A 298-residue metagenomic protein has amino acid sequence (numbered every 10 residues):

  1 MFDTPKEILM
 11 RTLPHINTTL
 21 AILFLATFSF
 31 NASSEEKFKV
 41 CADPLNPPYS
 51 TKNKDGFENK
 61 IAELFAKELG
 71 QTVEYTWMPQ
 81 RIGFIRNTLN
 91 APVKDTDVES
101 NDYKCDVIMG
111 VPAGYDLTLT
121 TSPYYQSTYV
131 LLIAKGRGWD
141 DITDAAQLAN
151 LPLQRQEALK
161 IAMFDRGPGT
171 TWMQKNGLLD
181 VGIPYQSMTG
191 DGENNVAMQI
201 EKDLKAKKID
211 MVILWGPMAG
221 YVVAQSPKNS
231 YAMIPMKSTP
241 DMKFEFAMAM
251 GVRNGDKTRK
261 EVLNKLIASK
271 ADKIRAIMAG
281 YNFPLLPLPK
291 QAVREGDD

Functional and structural regions predicted by a protein language model:
P5-L20: Bacterial N-terminal signal peptides that target proteins for export
E35-V111, Y115, G190-N194, G280: Extracytoplasmic small-molecule ligand-binding "clamshell" domains of the periplasmic binding protein/Venus flytrap
D43-N46, Q126-V130, G138, A224-I267 (+1 more regions): Periplasmic-binding protein-like
P44-P47, K54-K67, L131-N195, P217 (+1 more regions): Bilobed "Venus flytrap"/periplasmic-binding protein-like clamshell domains and structurally analogous long
Q71, N90-G110, A158-L159, I200 (+3 more regions): Alpha-to-beta junction loops
T72, E157-V181, N264-D298: Ligand-binding clefts/hinges and TM-proximal coupling segments of bilobed small-molecule sensing domains
Y75-Q154, P235-K243: Acidic, polar ligand-binding/catalytic clefts
